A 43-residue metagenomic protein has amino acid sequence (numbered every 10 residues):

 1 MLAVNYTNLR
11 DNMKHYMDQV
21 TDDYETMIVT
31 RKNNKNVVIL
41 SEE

Functional and structural regions predicted by a protein language model:
M1-E43: Small, basic N-terminal interaction modules of short regulatory proteins
